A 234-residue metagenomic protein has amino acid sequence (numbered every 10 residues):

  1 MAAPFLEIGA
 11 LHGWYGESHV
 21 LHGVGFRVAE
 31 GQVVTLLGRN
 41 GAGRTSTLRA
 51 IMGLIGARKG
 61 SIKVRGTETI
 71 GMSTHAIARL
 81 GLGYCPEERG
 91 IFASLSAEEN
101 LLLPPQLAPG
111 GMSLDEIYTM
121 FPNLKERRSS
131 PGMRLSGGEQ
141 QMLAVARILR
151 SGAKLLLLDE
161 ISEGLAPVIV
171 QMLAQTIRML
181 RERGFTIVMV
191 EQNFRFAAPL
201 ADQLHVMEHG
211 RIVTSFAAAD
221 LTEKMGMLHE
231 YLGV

Functional and structural regions predicted by a protein language model:
L37-R39: The feature captures the beta-strand-to-loop junction immediately N-terminal to the Walker
M52: Helix-to-loop junction immediately C-terminal to a conserved catalytic motif
G56, E68-R89, L114, E126-S129 (+1 more regions): ABC ATPase NBD coupling module
G60-T69, L80, G110-L114, T119 (+1 more regions): Conserved ABC transporter NBD signature motif
I148-L149: ABC ATPase C-loop
E160-I161: Walker B catalytic motif
